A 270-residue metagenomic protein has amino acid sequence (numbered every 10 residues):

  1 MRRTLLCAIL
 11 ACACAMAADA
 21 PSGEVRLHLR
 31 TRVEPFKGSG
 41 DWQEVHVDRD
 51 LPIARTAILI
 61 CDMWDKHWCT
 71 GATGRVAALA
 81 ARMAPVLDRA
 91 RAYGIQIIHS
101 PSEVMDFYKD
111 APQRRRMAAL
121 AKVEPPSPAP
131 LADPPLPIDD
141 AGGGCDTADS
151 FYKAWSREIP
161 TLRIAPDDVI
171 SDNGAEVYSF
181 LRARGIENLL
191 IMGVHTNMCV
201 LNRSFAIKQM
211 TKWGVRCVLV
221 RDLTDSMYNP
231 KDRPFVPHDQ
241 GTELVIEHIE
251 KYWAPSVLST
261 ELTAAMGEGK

Functional and structural regions predicted by a protein language model:
M1-T4: Positively charged n-region of N-terminal signal peptides that target proteins for export
I9-A18: Hydrophobic h-region of N-terminal signal peptides that target proteins for export in Gram-negative bacteria
A18-A57, G74-V76, P85, A92-G94 (+3 more regions): Active-site-adjacent betaalpha module
T56-G71: Acidic/histidine-rich, surface-exposed loop or edge segments in extracytoplasmic proteins
M63, H99-S102, R221: A cross-domain feature marking catalytic cores of carbohydrate-active enzymes and several ubiquitous metabolic/repair
L79: Aromatic/His-enriched, Gly/Pro-containing loop or helix-boundary segments that lie immediately adjacent to catalytic
R82: Short catalytic helix/loop segments, enriched in acidic residues and glycine and frequently bearing histidine
